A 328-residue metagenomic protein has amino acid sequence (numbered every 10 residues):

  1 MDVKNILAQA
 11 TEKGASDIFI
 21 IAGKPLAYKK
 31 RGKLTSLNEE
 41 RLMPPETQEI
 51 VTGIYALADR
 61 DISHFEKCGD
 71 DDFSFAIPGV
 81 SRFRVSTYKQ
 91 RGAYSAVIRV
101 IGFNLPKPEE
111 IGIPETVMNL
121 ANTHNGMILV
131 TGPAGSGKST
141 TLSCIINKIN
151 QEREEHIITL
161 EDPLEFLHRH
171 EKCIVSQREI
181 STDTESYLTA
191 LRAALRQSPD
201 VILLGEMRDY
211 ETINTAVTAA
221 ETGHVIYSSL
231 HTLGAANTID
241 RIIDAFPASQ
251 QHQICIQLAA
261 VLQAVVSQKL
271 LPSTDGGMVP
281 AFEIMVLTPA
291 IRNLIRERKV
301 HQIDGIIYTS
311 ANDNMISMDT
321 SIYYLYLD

Functional and structural regions predicted by a protein language model:
M1-D328: Short, flexible helix-loop junctions that flank or precede catalytic/ligand sites
